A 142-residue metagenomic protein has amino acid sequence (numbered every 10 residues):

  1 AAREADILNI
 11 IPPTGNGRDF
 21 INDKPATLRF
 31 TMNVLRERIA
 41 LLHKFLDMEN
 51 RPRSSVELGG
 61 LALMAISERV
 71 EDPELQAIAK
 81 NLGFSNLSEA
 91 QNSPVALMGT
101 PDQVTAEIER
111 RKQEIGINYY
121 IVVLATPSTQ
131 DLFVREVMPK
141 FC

Functional and structural regions predicted by a protein language model:
A1-C142: Active-site-adjacent structural elements that line small-molecule/cofactor binding pockets in enzymes
